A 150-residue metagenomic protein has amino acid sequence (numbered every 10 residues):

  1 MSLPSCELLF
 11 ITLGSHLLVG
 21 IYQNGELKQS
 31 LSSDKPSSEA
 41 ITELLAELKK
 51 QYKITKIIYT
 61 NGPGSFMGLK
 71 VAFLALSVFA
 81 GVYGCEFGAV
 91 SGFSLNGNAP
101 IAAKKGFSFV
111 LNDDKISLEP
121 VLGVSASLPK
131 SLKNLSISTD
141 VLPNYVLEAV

Functional and structural regions predicted by a protein language model:
M1-A40, A46, K50-Q51, C85-V150: Oxyanion-binding and handling regions
Q29-S33, N61-F66: A short glycine/serine-rich beta->alpha loop
A40-L44, A75-V78: Non-catalytic alpha-helical scaffold/packing segments enriched in small hydrophobic residues
L44-I58, S65: N-terminal glycine/serine-rich phosphate-binding loop of ATP-dependent small-molecule kinases, especially carbohydrate
K56-N61, M67-F87: DPxDG-like acidic metal-binding loop motif
Y59-N61, S65, A103, P120: Generic detector of intrinsically disordered, low-complexity, polar/charged segments
